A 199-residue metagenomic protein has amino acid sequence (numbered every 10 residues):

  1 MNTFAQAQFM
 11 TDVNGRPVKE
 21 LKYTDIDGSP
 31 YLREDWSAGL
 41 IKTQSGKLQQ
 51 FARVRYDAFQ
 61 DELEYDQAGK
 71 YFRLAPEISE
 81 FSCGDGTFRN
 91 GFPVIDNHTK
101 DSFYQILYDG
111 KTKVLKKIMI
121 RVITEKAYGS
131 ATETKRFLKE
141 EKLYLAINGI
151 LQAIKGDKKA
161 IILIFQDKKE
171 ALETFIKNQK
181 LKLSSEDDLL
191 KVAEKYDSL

Functional and structural regions predicted by a protein language model:
M1-F9, V192: Bacterial Sec-dependent N-terminal signal peptides
N2-A5, I26, R136-K139: Short acidic/polar alpha-helix capping motifs at helix-coil junctions
Q6-Q44, Q50: Positively charged
P30-L32, G39-A153: Aromatic-patch recognition
V122-K191: A short, solvent-exposed beta-edge/loop patch
S198-L199: Short, solvent-exposed mixed-charge patches
